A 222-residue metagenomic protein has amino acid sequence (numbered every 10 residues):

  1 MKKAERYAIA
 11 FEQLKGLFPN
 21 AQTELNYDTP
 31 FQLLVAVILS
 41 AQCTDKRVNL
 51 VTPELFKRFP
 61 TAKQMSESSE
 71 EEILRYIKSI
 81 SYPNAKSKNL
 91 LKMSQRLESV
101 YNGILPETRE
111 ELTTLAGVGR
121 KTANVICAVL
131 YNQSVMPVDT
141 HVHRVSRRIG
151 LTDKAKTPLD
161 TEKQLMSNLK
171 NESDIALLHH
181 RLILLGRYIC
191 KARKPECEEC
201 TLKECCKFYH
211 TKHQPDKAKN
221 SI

Functional and structural regions predicted by a protein language model:
K2-K217: Catalytic cores of DNA base-excision repair glycosylases
I222: Acidic, metal-coordinating catalytic segment for phosphate/diphosphate chemistry, firing primarily on the Nudix
